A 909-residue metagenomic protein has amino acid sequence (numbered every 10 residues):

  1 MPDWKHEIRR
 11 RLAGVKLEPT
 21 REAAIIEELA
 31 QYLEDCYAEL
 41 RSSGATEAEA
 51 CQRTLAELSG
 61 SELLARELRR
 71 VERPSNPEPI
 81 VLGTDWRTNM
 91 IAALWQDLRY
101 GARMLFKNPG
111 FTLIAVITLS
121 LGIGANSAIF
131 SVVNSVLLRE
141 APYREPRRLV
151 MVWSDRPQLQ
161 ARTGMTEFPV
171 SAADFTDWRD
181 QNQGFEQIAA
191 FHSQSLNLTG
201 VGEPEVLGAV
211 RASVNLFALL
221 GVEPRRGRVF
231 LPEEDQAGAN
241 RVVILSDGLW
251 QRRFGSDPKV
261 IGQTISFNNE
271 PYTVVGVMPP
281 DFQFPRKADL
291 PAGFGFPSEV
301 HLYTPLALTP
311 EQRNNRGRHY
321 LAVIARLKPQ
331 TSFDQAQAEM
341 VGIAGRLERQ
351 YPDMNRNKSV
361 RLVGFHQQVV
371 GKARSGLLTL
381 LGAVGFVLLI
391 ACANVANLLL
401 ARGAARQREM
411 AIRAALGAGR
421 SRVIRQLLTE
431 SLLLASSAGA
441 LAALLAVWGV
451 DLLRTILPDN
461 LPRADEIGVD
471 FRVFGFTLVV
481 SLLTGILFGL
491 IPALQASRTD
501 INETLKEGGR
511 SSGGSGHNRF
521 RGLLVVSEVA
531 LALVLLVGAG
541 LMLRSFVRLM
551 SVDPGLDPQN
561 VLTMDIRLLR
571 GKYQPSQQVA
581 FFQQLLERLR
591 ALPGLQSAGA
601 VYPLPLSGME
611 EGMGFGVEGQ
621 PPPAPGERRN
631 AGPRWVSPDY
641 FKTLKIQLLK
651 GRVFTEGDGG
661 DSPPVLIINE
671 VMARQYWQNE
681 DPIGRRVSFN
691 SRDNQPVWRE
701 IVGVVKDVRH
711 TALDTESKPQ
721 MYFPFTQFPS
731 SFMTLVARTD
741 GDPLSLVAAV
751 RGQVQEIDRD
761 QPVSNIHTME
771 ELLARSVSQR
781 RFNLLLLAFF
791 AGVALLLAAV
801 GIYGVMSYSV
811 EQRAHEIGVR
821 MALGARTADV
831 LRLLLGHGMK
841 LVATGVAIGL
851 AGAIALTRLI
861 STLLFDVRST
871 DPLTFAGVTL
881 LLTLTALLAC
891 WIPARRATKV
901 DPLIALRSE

Functional and structural regions predicted by a protein language model:
M1-I117, R326, G345, R349 (+3 more regions): Negatively charged linear elements and acidic catalytic determinants
A65-F111, E167, E203-V206, G238 (+11 more regions): Membrane-helix entry/capping segments
E78-T112, F365-V370, L398-R425, T429 (+2 more regions): Alpha-helical transmembrane segments of integral membrane proteins
N108-V136, E140, I390-A393, A435-A440 (+3 more regions): Short, strongly hydrophobic transmembrane alpha-helices
V133-L149, D155-Q160, Q283-F284, D289-T309 (+8 more regions): Short juxtamembrane loops and helix-capping segments at transmembrane helix boundaries of multi-pass membrane proteins
A209-P232, R241-S375, D451-L452, G538 (+4 more regions): Mid-to-C-terminal secondary-structure elements that act as membrane-proximal/extracytoplasmic interface segments
A391-A435, V800-V842, V846, P893-R896 (+2 more regions): Interfacial "coupling" helices/loops that link adjacent transmembrane helices in transporter permeases
A396, L432-T504, L541-R544, H837-R896: Small-residue-rich transmembrane alpha-helices
